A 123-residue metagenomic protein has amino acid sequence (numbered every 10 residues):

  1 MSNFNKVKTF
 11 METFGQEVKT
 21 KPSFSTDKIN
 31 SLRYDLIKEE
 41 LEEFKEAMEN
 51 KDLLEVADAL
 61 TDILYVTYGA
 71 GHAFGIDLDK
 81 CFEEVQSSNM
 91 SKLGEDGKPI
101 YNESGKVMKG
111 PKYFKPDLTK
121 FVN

Functional and structural regions predicted by a protein language model:
M1-L60, L64-N123: Flexible "arm" and connector segments at domain edges
